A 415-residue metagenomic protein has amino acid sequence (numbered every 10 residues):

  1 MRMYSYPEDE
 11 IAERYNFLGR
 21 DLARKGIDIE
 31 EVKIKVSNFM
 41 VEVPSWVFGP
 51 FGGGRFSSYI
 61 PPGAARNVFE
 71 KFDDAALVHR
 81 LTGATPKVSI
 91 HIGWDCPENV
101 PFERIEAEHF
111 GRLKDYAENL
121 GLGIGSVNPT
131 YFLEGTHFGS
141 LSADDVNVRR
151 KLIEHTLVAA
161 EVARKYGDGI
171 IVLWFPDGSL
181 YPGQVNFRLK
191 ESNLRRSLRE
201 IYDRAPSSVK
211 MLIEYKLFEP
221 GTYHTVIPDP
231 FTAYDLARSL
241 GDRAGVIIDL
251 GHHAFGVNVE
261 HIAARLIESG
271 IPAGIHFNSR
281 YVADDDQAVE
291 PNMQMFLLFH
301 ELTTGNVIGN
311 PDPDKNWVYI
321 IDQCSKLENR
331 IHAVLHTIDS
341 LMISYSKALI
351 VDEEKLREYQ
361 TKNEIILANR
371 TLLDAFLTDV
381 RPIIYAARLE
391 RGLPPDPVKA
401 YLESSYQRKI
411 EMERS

Functional and structural regions predicted by a protein language model:
M1-D144, R280-N306, P313-S415: Alpha/beta catalytic barrel-like cores
D21-K35, E108, R112, Y116-G123 (+7 more regions): Active-site acidic/histidine proton-transfer and metal-coordination neighborhood in alpha/beta enzyme cores
G63-H79, I153-A160, G256-R265: Short, acidic/polar
T85, G167-D168, P272: A structural motif
S89-C96, N128, P220, D242-I248 (+2 more regions): Conserved alpha/beta-domain cores
P97-R104, P182-R195, P220-P228, L250-E260 (+2 more regions): Active-site glycine- and acidic-residue-rich loops that bind and position anionic ligands or nucleotide-like cofactors
I213, V246-G251, I275-F277, I321: Active-site flanking residues adjacent to catalytic metal/cofactor-binding acidic residues
F255-Q287, V318-Q323: A short alpha/beta connector and helix-capping loop motif
